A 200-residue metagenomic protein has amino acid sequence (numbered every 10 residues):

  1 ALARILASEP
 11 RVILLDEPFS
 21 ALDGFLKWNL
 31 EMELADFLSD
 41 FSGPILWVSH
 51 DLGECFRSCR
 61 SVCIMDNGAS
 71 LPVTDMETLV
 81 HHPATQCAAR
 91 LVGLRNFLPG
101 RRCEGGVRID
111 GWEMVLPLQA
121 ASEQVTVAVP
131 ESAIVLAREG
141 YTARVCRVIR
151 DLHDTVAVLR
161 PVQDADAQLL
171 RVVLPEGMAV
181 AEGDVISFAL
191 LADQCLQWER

Functional and structural regions predicted by a protein language model:
A1-A84: ABC ATPase nucleotide-binding domains
M32, Q86, G100, A143-C146: Small-residue-enriched segments and motifs
L38-F41, V92, G100-R102, I134-L136: Alpha-helix C-terminal capping segments
L52-G53, T85-Q86, F97, G177-V180: Alpha-helix N-cap/helix-start and coil->helix boundary motif
V80-C103, A128: C-terminal boundary and immediately downstream tail of ABC-type ATPase nucleotide-binding domains
R95, G105-R200: Non-catalytic connector elements of ABC transporters
